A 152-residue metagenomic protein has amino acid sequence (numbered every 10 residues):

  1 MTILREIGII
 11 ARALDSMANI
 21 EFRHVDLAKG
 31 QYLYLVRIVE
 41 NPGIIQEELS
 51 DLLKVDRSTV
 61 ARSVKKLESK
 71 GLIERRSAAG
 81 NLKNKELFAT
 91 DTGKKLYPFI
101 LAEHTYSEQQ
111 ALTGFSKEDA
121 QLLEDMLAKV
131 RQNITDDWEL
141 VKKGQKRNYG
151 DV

Functional and structural regions predicted by a protein language model:
M1-V25, V141, V152: N-terminal leader segment of winged-helix/HTH proteins
G8, V36-E40, L101: Short, locally clustered residues in the helix-turn-helix/winged-helix DNA-binding domain
A13, M17, L33-V36, K95 (+1 more regions): Pre-recognition alpha-helix immediately N-terminal to the DNA-recognition helix within helix-turn-helix or winged-helix
N41-I45: Short capping segments at the starts of secondary-structure elements
Q46-E47, S58, K65, K85: Residues within helix-turn-helix
S50: The alpha-helix within a helix-turn-helix
K65-A128: Charged, amphipathic alpha-helical coiled-coil/dimerization segments
K117-V152: C-terminal regulatory/oligomerization modules of transcriptional regulators
